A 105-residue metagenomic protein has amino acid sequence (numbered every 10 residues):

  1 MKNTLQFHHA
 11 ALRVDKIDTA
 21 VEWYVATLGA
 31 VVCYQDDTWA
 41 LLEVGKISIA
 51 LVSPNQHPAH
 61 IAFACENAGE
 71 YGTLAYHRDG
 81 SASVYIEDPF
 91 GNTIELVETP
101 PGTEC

Functional and structural regions predicted by a protein language model:
M1-V21, S48, A59-I61, T103-C105: N-terminal beta-strand motif that seeds the catalytic metal site of vicinal oxygen chelate
K2, V32, A40-L41, S53 (+1 more regions): Short secondary-structure boundary/capping segments
I17, N55-C105: Vicinal oxygen chelate
T19, D37-A40: Short glycine/proline-centered loop/turn elements that form peptide/ligand docking sites
A20-V25, G91: Conserved active-site tyrosine of GNAT-family acetyltransferases
A26-C33: Conserved acetyl-CoA-binding loop of GNAT-fold acetyltransferases
E43-G45: Short strand-coil-strand connectors
S48-A50, I94: Short, isolated positions in well-ordered beta-strands
